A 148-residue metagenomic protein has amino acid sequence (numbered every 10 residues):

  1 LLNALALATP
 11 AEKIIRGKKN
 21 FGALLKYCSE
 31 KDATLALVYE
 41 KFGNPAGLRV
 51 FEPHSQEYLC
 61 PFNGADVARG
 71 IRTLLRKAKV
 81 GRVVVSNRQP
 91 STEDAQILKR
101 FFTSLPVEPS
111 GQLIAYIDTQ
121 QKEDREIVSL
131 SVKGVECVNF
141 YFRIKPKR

Functional and structural regions predicted by a protein language model:
L1-R148: Phospho-regulatory, Ser/Thr- and acidic-rich intrinsically disordered linkers and terminal tails that flank modular
